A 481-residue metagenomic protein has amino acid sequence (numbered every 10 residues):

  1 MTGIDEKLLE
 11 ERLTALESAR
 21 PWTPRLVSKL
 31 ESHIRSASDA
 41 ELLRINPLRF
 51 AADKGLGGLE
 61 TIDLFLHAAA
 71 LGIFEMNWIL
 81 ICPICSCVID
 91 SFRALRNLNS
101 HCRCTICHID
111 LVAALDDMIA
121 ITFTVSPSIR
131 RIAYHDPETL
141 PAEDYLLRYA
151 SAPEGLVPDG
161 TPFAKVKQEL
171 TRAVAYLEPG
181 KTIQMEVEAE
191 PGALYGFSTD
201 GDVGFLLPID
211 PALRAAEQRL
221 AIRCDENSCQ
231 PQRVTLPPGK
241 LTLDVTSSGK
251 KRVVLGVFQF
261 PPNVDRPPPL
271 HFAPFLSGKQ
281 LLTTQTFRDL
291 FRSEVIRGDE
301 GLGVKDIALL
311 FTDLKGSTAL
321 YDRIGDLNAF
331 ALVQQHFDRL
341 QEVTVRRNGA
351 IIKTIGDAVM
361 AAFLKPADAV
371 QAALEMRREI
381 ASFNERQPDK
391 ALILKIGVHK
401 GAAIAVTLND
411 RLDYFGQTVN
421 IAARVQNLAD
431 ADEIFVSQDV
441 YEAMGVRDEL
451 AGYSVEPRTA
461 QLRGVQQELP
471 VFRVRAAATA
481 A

Functional and structural regions predicted by a protein language model:
M1-I73: N-terminal alpha-helical interaction blocks
A70-E138: Cys/His-rich short segments
V112-G204: Long, charge-rich boundary regions
T235-P237, T246-V304: Regulatory cytosolic signal-relay segments
S293-E294, G298-A372: Catalytic NTP-binding/metal-coordinating core of nucleotidyl cyclase/transferase enzymes
F311-T312, V343-Q371, S382-T418: Catalytic core of nucleotidyl cyclases, primarily class III adenylyl/guanylyl cyclases
H399, V419-E442: Catalytic/regulatory signature loops of cyclic-dinucleotide turnover enzymes and related class III nucleotidyl cyclases
A431-A481: Cytosolic regulatory/linker segments at or just downstream of nucleotide-handling modules in signal-transduction
